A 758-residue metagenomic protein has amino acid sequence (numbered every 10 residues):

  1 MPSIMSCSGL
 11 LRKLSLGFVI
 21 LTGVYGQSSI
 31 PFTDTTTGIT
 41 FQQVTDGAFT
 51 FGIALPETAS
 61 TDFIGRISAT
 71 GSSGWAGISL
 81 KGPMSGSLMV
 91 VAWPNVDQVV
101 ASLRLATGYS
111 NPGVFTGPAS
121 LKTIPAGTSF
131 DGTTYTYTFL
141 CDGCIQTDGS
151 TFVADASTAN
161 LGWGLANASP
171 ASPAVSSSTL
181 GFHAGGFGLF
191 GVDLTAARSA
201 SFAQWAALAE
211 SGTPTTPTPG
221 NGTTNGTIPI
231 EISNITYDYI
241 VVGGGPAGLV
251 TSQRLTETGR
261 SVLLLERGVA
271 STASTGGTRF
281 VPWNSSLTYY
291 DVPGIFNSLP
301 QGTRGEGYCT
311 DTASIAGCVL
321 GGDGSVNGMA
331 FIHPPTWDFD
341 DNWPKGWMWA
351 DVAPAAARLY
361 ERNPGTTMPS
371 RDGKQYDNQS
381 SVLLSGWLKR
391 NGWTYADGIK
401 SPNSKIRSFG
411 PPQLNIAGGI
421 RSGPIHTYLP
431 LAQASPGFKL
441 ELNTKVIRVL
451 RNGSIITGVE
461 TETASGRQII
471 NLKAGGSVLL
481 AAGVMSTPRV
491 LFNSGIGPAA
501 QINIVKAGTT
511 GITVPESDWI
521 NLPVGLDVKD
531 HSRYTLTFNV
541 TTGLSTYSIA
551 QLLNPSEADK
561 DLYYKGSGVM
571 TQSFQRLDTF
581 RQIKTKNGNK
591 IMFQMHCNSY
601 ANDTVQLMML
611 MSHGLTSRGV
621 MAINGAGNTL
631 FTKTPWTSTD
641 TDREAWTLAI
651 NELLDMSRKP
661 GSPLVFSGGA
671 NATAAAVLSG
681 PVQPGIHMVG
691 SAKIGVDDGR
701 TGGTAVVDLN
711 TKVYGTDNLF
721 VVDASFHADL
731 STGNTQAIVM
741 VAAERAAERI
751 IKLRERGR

Functional and structural regions predicted by a protein language model:
M1-P31, L479, D723, G757-R758: Fungal secretory targeting signals
Y25-T223: Extracellular-facing/secreted segment signature in eukaryotic proteins
I232-A247, L263, L480: Beta1/beta-strand and adjacent pyrophosphate-binding region of the FAD-binding site in flavoprotein oxidoreductases
G243-G245, R267, G483, A724: Glycine-rich Rossmann-fold phosphate-binding loop(s) that bind the pyrophosphate of adenine dinucleotide cofactors
V250, R254-E257, S261, G268-R279 (+2 more regions): Glycine-rich loop(s) and the adjacent beta-strand/alpha-helix scaffold that form part
T258-L263, R267-D323, W347-W349, D377-K389 (+2 more regions): N-terminal FAD cofactor-binding segment of flavoenzymes
W337-R448, I456: Conserved redox-cofactor binding core of oxidoreductases
W347-I399, Y564-I738, A746-G757: FAD-dependent oxidoreductase catalytic-site/capping-region signature
